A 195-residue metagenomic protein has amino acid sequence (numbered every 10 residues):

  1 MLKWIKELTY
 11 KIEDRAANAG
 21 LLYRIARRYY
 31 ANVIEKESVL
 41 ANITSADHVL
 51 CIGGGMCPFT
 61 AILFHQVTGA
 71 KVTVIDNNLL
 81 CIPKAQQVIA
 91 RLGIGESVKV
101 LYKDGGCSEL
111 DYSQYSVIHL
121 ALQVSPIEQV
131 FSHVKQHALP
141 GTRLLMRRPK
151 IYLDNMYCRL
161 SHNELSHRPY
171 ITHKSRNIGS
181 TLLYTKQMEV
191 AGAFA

Functional and structural regions predicted by a protein language model:
M1-S45: S-adenosyl-L-methionine
S45-M56: Conserved class I S-adenosyl-L-methionine
M56-G69: Conserved SAM-binding loop of SAM-dependent methyltransferases across substrates and taxa, primarily the Class I
K71-D76: Conserved SAM-binding motif I beta-strand of class I
N78-L80: Conserved SAM/SAH-binding beta-strand->alpha-helix loop
A85-Q86: Conserved SAM-binding loop
G93-G105: Conserved SAM-binding strand-loop segment of SAM-dependent methyltransferases
Y152-A195: Active-site capping/gating segments
